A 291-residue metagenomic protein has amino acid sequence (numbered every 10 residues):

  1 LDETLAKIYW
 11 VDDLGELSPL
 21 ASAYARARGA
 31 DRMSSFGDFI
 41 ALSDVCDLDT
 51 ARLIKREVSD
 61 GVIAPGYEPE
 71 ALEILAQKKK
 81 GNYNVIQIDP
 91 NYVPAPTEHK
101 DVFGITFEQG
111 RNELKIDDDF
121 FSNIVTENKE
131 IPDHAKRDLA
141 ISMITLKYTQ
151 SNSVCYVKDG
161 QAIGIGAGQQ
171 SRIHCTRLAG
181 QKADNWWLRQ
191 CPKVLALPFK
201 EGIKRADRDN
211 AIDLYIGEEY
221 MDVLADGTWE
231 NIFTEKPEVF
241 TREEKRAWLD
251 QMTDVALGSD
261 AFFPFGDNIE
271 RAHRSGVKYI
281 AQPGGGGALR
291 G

Functional and structural regions predicted by a protein language model:
L1-Q282, G286-G291: ATP-dependent carboxylate/acyl-activation modules
